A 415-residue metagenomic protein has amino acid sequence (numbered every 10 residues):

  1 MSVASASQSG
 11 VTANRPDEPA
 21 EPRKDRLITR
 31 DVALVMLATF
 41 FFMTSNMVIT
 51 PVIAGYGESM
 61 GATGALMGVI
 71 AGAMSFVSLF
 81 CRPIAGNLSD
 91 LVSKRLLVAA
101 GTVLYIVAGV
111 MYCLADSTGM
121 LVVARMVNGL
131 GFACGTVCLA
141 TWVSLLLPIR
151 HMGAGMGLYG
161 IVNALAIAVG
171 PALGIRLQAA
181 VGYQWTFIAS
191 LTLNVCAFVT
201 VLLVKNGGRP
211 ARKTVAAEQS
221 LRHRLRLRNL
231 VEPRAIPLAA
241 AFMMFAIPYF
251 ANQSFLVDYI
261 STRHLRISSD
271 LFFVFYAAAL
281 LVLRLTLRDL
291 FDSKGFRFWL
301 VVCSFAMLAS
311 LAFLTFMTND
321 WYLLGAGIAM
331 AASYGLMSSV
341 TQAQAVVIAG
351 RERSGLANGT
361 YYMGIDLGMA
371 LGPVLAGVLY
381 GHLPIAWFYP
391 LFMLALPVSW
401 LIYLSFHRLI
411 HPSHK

Functional and structural regions predicted by a protein language model:
P16-T29, N206-L238: Juxtamembrane intracellular "pre-TM" segments in multi-pass secondary transporters
L27-G68, Y249-Y259: Helix-loop boundary and gating motifs at the non-cytosolic
S75-P83, I167-A168, A277-L281, L285 (+1 more regions): Residue-level signature of mid-helix packing/kink "hotspots" within the transmembrane helices of 12-pass Major
F80-D116: Conserved MFS/SLC helix-loop-helix module at the cytosolic interface between two early adjacent transmembrane helices
R82-S93, L283-G295: Helix-to-loop junctions at the C-terminal end of transmembrane segments in multipass secondary transporters
L96-V110, L191, F298-A312: Structural signature of the two symmetry-related core transmembrane helices
G119-V127, W321-A329: Paired small-residue
A124-V162: Cytoplasmic helix-loop-helix junction between adjacent transmembrane helices in 12-TM secondary transporters
